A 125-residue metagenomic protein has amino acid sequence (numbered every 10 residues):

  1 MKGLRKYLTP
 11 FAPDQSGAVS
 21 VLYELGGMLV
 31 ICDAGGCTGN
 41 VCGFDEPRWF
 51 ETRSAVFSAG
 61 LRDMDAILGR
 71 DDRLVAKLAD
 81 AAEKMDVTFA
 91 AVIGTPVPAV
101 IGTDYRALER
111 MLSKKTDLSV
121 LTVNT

Functional and structural regions predicted by a protein language model:
M1-T125: An N-terminal assembly and electron-transfer interface module characteristic of large anaerobic redox and radical
